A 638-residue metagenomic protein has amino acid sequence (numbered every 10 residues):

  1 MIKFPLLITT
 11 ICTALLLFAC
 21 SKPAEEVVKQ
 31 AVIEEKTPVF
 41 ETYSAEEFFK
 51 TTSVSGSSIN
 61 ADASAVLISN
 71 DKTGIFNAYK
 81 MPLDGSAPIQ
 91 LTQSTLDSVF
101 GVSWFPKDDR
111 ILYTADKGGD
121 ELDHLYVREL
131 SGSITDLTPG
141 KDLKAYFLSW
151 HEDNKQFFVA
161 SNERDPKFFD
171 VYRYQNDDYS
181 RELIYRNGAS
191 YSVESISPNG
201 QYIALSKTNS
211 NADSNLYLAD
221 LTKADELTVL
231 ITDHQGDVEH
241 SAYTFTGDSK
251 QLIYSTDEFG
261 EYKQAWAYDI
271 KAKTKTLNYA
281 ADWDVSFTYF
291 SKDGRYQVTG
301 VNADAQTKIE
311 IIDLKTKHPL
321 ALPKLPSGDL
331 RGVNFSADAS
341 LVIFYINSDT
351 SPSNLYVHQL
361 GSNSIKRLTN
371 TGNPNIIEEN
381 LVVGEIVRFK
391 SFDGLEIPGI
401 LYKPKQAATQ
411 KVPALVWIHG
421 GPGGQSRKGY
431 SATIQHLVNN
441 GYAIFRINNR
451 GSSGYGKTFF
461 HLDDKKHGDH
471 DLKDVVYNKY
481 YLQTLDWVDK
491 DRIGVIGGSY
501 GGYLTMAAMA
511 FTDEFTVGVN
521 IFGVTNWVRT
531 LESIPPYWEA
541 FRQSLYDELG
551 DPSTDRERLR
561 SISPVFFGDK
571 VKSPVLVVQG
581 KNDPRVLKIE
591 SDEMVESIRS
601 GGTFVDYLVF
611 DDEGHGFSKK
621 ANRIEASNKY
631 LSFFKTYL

Functional and structural regions predicted by a protein language model:
M1-I8: Bacterial N-terminal signal peptides that target proteins for export
L17-A19: C-terminal motif of bacterial Sec signal peptides marking the signal peptidase cleavage site
S21-P23: Bacterial signal peptide processing site
E26-T42, S69-Q90, D116-D136, Q156 (+7 more regions): Beta-propeller blade-edge and WD-like acidic-aromatic loop motif
A31-A45, F49, K271, T288-G300 (+10 more regions): Extracellular/periplasmic ectodomains of large secreted or surface enzymes and adhesion receptors
T51-S69, T95-T114, L125, D142-A160 (+11 more regions): Conserved beta-propeller blade repeats
N370-D491, G498-S499, T525, E532-Q543: Cap/lid segment of the alpha/beta-hydrolase catalytic domain
N449-L638: Active-site-proximal cap/loop segments of hydrolase catalytic domains
